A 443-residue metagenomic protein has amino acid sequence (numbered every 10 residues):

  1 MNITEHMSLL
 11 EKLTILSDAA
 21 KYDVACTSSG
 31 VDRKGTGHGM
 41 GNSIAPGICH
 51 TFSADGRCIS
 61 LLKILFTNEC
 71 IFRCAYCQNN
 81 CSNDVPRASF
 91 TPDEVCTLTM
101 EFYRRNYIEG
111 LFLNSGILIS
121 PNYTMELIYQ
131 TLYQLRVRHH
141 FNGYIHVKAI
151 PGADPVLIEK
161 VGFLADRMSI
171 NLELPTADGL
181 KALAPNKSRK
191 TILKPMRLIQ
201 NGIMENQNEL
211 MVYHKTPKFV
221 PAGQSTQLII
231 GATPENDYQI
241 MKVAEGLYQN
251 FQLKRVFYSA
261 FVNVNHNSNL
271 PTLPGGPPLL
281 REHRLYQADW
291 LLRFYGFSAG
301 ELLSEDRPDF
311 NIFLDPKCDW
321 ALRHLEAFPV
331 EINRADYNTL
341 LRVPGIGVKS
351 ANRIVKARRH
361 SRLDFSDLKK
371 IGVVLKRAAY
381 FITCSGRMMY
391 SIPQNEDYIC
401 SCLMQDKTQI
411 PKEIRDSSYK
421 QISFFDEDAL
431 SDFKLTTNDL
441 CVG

Functional and structural regions predicted by a protein language model:
M1-E69, V374, I382, Y390-G443: Flexible, acidic/Gly-rich N-terminal and inter-domain linker regions that tether and position cofactor-handling modules
L61, C74, L113, I170 (+3 more regions): Conserved, mostly hydrophobic/aromatic
N68-N80: Local cysteine-cluster metal-coordination motifs and their immediate loop/turn environment, predominantly Fe-S cluster
N80-V95, F102-I128, Q134-P155, G162-Y213 (+2 more regions): Core AdoMet radical
T176, T191-S268, P277-L303: Conserved C-terminal portion of the radical SAM core fold that forms the substrate/S-adenosylmethionine-binding
N269-L341, R377-D426: Long, highly charged, low-complexity intrinsically disordered interaction regions that mediate electrostatic DNA/RNA
A357-R358: Residue-level signature of tetratricopeptide-repeat
